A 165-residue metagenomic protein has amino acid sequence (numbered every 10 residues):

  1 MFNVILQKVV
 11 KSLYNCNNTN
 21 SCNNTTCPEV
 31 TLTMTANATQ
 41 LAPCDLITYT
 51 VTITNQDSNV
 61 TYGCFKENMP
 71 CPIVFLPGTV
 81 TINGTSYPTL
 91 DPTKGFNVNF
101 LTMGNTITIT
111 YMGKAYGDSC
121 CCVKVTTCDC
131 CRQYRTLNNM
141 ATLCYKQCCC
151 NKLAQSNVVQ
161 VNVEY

Functional and structural regions predicted by a protein language model:
M1-Y165: Exported/extracytosolic protein signature
